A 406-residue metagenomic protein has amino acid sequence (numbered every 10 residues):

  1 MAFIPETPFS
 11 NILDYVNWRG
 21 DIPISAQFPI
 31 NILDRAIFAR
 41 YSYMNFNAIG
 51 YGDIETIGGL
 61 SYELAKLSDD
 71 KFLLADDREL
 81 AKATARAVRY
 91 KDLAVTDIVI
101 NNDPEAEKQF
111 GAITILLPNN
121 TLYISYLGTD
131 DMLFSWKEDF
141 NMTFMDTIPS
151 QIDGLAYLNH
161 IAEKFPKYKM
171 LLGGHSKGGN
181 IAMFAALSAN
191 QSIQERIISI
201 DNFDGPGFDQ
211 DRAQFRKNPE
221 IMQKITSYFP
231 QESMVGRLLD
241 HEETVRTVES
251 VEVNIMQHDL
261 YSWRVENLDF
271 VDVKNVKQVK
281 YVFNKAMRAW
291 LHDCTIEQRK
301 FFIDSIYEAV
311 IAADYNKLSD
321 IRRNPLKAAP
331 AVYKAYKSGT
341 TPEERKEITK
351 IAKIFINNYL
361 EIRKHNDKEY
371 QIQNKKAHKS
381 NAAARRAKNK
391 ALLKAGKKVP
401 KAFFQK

Functional and structural regions predicted by a protein language model:
M1-I4, D14-L33, F38-G50, T56-I113 (+4 more regions): Alpha/beta hydrolase fold serine-hydrolase catalytic domain that processes acyl esters and thioesters
E6-P8: Short helix-onset patch at the extreme N-terminus, typifying the N->h transition of secretory signal peptides
L158-A162, A186, A382, R386: Hydrophobic residues within well-ordered, non-membrane alpha-helices that form the packing/core of soluble catalytic
G173-G178, A182: Gly/Ala-rich beta-loop-alpha elbow adjacent to hydrolase catalytic centers
A182-Q191: Short glycine-enriched nucleophile-adjacent loop and the immediately C-terminal alpha-helix near the catalytic center
D367-Q405: Contiguous alpha-helical segments
